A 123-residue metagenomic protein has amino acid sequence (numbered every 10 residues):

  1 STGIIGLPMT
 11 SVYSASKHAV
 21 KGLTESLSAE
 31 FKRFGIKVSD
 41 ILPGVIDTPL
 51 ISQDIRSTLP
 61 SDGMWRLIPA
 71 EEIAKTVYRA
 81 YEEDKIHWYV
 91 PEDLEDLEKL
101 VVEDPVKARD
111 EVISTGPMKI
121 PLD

Functional and structural regions predicted by a protein language model:
S1: Conserved active-site aspartate in kinases
I5, S26-K37: Active-site-adjacent segment of SDR/Rossmann-fold oxidoreductases
L7-S11: Active-site loop immediately N-terminal to the catalytic Tyr-X3-Lys motif of short-chain dehydrogenase/reductase
Y13, K21: Catalytic tyrosine of NAD(P)H-dependent dehydrogenase/reductases that use a Tyr as the general acid/base
S16: Active-site helix of classical SDR
P43-Q53: Short, flexible catalytic-loop segment of classical short-chain dehydrogenase/reductase
L59, G63-D123: C-terminal tail/cap regions
